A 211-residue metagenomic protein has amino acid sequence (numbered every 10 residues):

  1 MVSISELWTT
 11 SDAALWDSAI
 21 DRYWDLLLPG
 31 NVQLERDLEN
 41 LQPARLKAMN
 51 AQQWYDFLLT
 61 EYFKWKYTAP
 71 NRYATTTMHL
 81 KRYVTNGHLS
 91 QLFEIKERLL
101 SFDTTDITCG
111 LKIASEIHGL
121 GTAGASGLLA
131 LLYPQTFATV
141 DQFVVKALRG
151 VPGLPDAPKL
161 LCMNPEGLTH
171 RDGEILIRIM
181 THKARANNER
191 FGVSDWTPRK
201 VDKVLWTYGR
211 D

Functional and structural regions predicted by a protein language model:
M1-Y62, Y67, F137-D211: C-terminal accessory module of base-excision DNA glycosylases/AP lyases that mediates lesion recognition and DNA
L46, T76, I95-R98, K112 (+5 more regions): Generic preference for well-ordered secondary structure
P70-L120: Helix-hairpin-helix/helix-loop-helix acidic hairpins
H88-Q91, G124, V144, D172: Single-residue recognition of alpha-helix capping/boundary positions
K96-L99, L132, V151, Y208: Alpha-helix boundary/capping residues
C109-R149: Catalytic DNA-binding helix-loop module of base-excision-repair DNA glycosylases/AP lyases
